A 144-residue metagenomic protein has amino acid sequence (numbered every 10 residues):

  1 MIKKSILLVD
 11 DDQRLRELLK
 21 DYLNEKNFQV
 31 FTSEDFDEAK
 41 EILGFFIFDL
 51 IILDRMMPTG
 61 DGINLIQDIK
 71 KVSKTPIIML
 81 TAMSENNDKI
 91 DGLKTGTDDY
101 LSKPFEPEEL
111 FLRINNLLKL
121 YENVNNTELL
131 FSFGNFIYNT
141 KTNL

Functional and structural regions predicted by a protein language model:
K4-S5, N116-L144: Short, Lys/Arg-enriched segments at the junction into DNA-binding effector domains of transcriptional regulators
Q13-F31: Two-component/phosphorelay signaling modules centered on CheY-like receiver
R16, P58, E85, K103: The feature encodes the CheY-like receiver
N27-F36, I42: Short hydrophobic/Thr-rich beta-strand motif most characteristic of the beta2 strand and flanking loop of CheY-like
D35, D61-N64: Acidic catalytic/metal-coordinating carboxylates
G44-F46, D68-T75, T95: Conserved phosphotransfer cores of two-component systems
D54, T81: Active-site residues of response regulator receiver
